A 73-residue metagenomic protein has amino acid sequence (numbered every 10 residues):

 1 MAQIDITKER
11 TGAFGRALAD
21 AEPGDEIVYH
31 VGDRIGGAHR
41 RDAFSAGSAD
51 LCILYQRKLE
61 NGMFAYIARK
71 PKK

Functional and structural regions predicted by a protein language model:
M1-G37: Short amphipathic alpha-helical interface segments
R41-K73: Short, compact, well-ordered microdomains
